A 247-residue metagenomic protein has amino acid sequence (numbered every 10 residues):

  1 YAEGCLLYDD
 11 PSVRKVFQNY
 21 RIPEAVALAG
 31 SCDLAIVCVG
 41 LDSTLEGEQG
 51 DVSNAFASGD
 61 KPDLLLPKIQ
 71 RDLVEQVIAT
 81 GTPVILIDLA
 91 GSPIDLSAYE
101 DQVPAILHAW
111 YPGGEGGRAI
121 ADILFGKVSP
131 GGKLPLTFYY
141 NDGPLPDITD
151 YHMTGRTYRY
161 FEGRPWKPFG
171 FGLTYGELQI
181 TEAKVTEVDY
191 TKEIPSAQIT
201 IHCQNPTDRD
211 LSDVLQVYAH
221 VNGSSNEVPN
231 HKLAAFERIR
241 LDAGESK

Functional and structural regions predicted by a protein language model:
Y1-K247: C-terminal non-catalytic regions of proteins with extracellular/luminal or membrane-system context
